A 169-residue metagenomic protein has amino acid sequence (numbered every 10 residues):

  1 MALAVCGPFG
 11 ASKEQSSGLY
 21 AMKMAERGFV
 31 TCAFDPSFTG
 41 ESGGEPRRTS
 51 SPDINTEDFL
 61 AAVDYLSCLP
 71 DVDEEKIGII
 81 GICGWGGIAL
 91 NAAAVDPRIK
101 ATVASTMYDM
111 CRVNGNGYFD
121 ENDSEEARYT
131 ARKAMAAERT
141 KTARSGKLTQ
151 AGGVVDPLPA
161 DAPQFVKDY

Functional and structural regions predicted by a protein language model:
A2, G10-M22, P36: The serine-hydrolase catalytic nucleophile loop
L3-V5, T31: Hydrophobic beta-strand anchors of alpha/beta hydrolase catalytic cores
G7-S12, C83: Active-site glycine-rich loops that stabilize anionic/oxyanionic intermediates across multiple enzyme folds
Q15, F38-S50: Glycine-rich "HGGG/HGxG" loop immediately N-terminal to the catalytic nucleophile of the alpha/beta-hydrolase
S16, T49-P70: Alpha/beta-hydrolase active-site loop
K23-G43: Conserved alpha/beta-hydrolase
P70-G84: Alpha/beta-hydrolase fold nucleophile elbow
L90-Y169: Alpha/beta-hydrolase-fold enzymes
